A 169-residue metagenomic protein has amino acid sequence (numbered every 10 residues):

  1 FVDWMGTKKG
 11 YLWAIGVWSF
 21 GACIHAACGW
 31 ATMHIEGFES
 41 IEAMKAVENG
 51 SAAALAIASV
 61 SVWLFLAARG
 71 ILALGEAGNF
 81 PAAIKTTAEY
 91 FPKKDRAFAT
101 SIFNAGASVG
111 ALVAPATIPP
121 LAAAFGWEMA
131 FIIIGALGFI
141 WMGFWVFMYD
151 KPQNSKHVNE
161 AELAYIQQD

Functional and structural regions predicted by a protein language model:
D3-I15: Cytoplasmic membrane-interface "Motif A"-like loop-to-helix N-cap segments of 12-TM Major Facilitator Superfamily
D3-W4, E89-P92, P119-F125: Membrane-helix boundary and inter-helical linker elements of multi-pass secondary transporters
I15-H25, L72, L137-W141: MFS 12-TM fold signature
G16-A58: C-terminal ends and interior cores of transmembrane alpha-helices in multi-pass membrane transporters/permeases
L64, A68-A107: Cytoplasmic helix-loop-helix junction between adjacent transmembrane helices in 12-TM secondary transporters
F103, A107-Q153: Helix-loop-helix hairpin linking two adjacent transmembrane segments in secondary transporters
Y149-D169: Flexible cytoplasmic inter-helical loops of multi-pass small-molecule transporters
